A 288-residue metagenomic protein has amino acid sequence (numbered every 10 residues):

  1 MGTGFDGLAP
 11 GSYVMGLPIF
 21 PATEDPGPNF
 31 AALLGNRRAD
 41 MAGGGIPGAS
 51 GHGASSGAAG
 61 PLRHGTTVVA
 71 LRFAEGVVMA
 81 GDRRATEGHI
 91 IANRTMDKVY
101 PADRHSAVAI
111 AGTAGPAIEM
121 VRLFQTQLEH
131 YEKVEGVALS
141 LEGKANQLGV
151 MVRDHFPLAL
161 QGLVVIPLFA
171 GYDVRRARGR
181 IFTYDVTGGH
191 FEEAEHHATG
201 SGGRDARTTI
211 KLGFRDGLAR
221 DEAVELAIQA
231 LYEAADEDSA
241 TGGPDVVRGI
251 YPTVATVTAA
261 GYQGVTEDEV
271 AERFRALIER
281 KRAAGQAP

Functional and structural regions predicted by a protein language model:
M1-P288: Long, low-complexity N-terminal extensions
